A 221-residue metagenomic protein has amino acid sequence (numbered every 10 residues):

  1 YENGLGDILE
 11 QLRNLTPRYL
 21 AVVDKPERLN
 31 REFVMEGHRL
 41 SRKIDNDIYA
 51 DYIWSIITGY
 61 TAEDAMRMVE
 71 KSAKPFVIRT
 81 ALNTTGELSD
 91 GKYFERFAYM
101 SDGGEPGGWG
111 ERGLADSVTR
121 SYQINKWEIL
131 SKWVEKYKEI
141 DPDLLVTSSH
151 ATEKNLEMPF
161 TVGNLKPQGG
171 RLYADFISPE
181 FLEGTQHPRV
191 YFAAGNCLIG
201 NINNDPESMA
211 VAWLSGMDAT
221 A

Functional and structural regions predicted by a protein language model:
Y1-A221: Cysteine-dependent hydrolase recognition
